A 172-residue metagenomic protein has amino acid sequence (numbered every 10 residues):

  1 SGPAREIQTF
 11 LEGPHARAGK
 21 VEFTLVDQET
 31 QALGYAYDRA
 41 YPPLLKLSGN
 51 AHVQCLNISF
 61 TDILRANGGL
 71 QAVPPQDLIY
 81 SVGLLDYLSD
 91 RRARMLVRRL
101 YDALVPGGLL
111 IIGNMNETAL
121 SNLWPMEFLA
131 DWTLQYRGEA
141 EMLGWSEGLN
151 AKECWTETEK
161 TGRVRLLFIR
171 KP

Functional and structural regions predicted by a protein language model:
P3-F23, Q28-Q71, L109-P172: Class I (Rossmann-like) S-adenosyl-L-methionine-dependent methyltransferase catalytic domain, capturing the SAM-binding
T30, D90-R94: Non-membrane alpha-helical structural segments and their capping/turn regions in soluble enzymes
A72-V73, V105: Long C-terminal interaction/binding lobes of large macromolecular proteins
D77: Conserved acidic residues
Y80: A conserved beta-strand element that flanks and buttresses the S-adenosyl-L-methionine
D86-L88: A short His-aromatic
R94-L109: A short glycine-rich, Lys/Arg-flanked "PGG" loop and its adjoining helix->strand segment in the class I
